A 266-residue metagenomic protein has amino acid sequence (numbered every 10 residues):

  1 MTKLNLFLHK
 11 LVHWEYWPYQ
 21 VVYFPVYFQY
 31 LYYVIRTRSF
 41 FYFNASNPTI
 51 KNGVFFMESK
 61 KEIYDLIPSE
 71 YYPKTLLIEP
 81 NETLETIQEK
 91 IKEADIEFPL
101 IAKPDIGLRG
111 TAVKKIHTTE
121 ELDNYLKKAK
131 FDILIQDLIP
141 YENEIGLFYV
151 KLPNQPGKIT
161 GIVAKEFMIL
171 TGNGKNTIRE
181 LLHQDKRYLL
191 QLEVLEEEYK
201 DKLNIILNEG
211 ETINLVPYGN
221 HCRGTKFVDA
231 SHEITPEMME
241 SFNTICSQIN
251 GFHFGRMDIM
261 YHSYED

Functional and structural regions predicted by a protein language model:
M1, L11-P18, Q136, D185-K186 (+1 more regions): Short, structured coil/loop segments at alpha-helix boundaries
M1-E70, E79-E89: ATP-binding N-terminal substructure of ATP-dependent carboxylate-amine bond-forming enzymes
M1-L4, P25-R36, T83-P104, L192-F227: Short N-terminal signal/transit or membrane-insertion segments and the immediately adjacent low-complexity/disordered
K3-K10, R38-Y42, S46, I50 (+5 more regions): Amphipathic, alpha-helical segments enriched in basic
W14-W17, K128, Y141, Q248: Membrane-interface junctions
I35-S39, K74, I133, I169 (+2 more regions): Short secondary-structure junctions and interdomain/linker hinges
F43, P48-T49, M57-V194, T235-M239: Active-site nucleotide/adenylate-binding loops and adjacent lid/helix of ATP-dependent enzymes
H183-E265: A long amphipathic alpha-helix within ATP-dependent nucleotide-binding catalytic cores
